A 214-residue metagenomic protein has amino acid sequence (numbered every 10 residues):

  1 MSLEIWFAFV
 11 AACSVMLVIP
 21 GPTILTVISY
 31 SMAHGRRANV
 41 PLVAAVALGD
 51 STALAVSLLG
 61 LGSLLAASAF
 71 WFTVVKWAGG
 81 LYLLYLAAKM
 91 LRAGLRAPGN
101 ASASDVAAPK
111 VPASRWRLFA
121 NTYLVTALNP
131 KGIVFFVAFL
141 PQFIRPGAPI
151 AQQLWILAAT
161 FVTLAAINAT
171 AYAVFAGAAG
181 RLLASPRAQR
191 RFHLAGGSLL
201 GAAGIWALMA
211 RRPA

Functional and structural regions predicted by a protein language model:
M1-E4, A214: Short, strongly hydrophobic alpha-helical membrane anchors
L3-T73, A138-V162, A169, A173: Juxtamembrane transmembrane-helix termini in multi-pass membrane transport proteins
A11, A127-P141, A203-W206: Kinked, hydrophobic transmembrane alpha-helices enriched for aromatic residues and small/kink-inducing positions
G21, N129, G197: Short, conserved phosphate/pyrophosphate- and ester-handling motifs at nucleotide-, phospho-/glycolipid
S31-A38, A113, R181-A184: Juxtamembrane helix-boundary/capping and inter-helix hinge elements in multi-pass membrane proteins
R37-L118, F175: Membrane helix-loop-helix hairpins that form the core translocation module of multi-pass transporters
A67-N100, A165-A176, G180-A214: Selective transmembrane alpha-helices of multi-pass membrane proteins
R115, T122, T126-K131: Selected transmembrane alpha-helices and immediately adjacent juxtamembrane segments of polytopic inner-membrane
